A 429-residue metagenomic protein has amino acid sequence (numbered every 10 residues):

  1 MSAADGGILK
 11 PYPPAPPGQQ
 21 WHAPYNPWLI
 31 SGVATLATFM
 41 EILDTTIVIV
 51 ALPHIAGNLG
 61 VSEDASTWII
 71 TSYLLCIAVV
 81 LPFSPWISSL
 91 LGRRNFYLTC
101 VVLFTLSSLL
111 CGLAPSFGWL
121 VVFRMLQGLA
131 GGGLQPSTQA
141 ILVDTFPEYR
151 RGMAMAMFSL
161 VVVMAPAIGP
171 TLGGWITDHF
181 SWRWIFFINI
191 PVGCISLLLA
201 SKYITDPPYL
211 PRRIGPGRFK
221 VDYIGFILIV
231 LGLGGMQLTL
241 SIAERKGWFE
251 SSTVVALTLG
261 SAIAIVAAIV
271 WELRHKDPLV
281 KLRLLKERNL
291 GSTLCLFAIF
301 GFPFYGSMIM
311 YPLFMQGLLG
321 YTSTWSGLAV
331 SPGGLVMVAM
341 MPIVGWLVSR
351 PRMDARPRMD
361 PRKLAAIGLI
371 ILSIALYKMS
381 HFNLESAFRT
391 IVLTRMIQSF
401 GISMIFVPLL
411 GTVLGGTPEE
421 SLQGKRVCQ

Functional and structural regions predicted by a protein language model:
M1-N26, L210-G215: Intrinsic disorder in cytosolic terminal tails and internal cytosolic loops of multi-pass membrane transporters
P27-V80, P85, S181, I224 (+3 more regions): Transmembrane core module of solute transporters
S31, T67, R93-F104, V121 (+8 more regions): Hydrophobic/aromatic positions within or immediately flanking transmembrane alpha-helices of multi-pass small-molecule
A37, Y97-L103, S107, F123 (+9 more regions): Residue-level signature of the transmembrane alpha-helical cores of Major Facilitator Superfamily-type secondary
L52, A165-T177, S181, M236 (+3 more regions): Small-residue (Gly/Pro/Ala) motifs that create kinks and tight helix-helix packing interfaces
A65, R150-M157, S421-C428: Cytoplasmic loop-to-transmembrane helix junctions
L81-I224, P351: Helix-loop-helix hairpins in multi-pass membrane proteins, especially solute transporters
D178-L296, P303: Hydrophobic transmembrane-helix bundles of small-molecule transporters
